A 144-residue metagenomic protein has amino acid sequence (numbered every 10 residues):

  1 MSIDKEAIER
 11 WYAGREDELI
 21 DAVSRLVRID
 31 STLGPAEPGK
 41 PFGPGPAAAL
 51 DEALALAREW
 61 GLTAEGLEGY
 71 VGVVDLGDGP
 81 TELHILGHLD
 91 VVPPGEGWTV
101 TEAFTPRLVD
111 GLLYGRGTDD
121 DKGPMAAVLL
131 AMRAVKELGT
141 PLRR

Functional and structural regions predicted by a protein language model:
S2-T118, V135-R143: Acidic/His- and Gly-rich active-site-bordering loop/insert found across diverse amide/peptide-bond hydrolases
G117-M132: Active-site alpha-helical elements of protease catalytic centers
